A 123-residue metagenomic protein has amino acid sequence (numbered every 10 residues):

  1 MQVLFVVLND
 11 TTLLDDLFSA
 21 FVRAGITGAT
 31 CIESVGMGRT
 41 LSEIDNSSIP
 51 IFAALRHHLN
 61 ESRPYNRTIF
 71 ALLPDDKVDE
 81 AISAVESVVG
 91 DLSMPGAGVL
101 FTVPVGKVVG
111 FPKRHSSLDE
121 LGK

Functional and structural regions predicted by a protein language model:
M1-K123: Positively charged, small/polar-rich N-terminal and surface patches that mediate targeting and assembly and bind
